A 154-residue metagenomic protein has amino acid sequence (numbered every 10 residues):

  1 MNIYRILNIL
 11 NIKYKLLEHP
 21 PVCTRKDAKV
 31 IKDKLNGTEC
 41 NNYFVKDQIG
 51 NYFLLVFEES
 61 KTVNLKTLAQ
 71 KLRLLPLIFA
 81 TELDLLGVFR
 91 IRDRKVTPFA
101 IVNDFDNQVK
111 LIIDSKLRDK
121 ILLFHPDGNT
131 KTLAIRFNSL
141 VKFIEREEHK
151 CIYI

Functional and structural regions predicted by a protein language model:
M1-I154: Extended, low-hydrophobicity, polar/charged segments
